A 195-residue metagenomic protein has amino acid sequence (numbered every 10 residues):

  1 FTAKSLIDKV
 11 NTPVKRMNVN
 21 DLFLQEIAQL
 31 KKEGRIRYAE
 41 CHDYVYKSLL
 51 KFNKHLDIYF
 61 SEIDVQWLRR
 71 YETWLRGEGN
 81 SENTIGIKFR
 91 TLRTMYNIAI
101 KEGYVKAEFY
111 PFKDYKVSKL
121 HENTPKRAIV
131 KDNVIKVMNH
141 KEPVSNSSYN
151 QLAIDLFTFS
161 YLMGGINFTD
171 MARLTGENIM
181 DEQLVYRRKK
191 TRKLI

Functional and structural regions predicted by a protein language model:
F1-K4, Q66, N83, T169: Residues in well-ordered alpha-helical elements
F1-K47: N-terminal DNA-binding module of tyrosine recombinases/phage integrases
L24-R37, K47-P125, H140-V144: N-terminal core-binding DNA-recognition domain of tyrosine recombinases/integrases
G86, F109-F168, A172: Basic, Lys/Arg- and aromatic-enriched nucleic-acid-binding interface segment
R93, I166-N167, I195: Short, cationic motifs built from Arg/Lys/His that form the positively charged side of catalytic pockets
N97-E108, S160-Q183: Short, charged phosphate-coordinating catalytic segments
D114, R173-I195: Conserved tyrosine-mediated DNA breakage-rejoining catalytic core shared by Y-recombinases
